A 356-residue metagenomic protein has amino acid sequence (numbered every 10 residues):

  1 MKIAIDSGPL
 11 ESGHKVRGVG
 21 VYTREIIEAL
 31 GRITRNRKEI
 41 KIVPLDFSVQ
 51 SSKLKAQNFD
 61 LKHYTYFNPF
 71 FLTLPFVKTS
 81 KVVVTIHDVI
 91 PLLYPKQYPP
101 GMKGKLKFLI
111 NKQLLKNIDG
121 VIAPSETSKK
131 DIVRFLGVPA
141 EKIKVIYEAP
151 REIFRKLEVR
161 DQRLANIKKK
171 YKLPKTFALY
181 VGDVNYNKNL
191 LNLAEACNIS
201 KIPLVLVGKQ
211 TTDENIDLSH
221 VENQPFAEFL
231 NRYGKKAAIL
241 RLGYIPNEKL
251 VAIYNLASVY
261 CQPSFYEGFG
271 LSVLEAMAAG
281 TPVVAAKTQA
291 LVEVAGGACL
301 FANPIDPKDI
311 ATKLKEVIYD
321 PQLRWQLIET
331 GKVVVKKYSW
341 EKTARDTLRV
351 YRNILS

Functional and structural regions predicted by a protein language model:
M1-S356: Carbohydrate transferase catalytic cores enriched for Leloir-type hexosyltransferases
